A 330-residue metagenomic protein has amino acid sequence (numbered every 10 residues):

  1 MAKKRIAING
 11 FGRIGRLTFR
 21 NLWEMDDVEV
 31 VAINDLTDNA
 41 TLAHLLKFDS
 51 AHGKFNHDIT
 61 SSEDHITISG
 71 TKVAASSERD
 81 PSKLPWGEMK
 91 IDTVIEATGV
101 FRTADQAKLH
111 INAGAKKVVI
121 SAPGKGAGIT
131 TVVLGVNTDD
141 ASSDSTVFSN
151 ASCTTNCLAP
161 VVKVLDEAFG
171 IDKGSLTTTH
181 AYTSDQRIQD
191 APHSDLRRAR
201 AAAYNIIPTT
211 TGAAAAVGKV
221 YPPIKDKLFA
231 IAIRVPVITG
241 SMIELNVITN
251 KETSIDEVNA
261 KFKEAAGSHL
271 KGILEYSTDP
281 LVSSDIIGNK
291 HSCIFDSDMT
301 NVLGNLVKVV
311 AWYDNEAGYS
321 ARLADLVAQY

Functional and structural regions predicted by a protein language model:
A2-A199, L323-Q329: N-terminal Rossmann-like NAD(P) cofactor-binding subdomain of oxidoreductases, focused on the glycine-rich
K3-N9, R13-R20, V28-E29, A159-S268 (+1 more regions): Active-site-lining helix/loop region of Rossmann-like oxidoreductase modules
S62, G128, A202, T239-S241 (+1 more regions): A generic structural signal for well-ordered coil/turn residues at beta-strand boundaries that shape enzyme active-site
I66, V132-L134, V147, Q189 (+5 more regions): Short clusters of hydrophobic/aromatic residues that line enzyme substrate/ligand-binding pockets
G87, P236, T300-V302: Short glycine/proline-enriched loop/turn "hinge" motifs that connect secondary-structure elements and lie
A151-S152, I206-P208, Y313: Hydrophobic alpha-helical scaffolding
A230, M242, N246-Y330: C-terminal active-site/capping subdomain that shapes the small-molecule cofactor and substrate pocket of enzyme
